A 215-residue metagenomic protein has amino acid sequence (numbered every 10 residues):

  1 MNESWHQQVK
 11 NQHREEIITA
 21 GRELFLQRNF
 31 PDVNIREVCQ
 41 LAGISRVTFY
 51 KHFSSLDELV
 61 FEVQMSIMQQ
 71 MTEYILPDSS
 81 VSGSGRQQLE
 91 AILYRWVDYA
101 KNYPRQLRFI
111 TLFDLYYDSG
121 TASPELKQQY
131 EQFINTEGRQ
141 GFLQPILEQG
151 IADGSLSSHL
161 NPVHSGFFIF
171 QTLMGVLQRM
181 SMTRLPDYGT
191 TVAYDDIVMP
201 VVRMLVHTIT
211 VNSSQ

Functional and structural regions predicted by a protein language model:
M1-L41, E58: Basic, helix-initiating cap at the start of DNA-binding domains
H6, F25, N34-I35, S45 (+2 more regions): Amphipathic alpha-helical segments enriched in hydrophobic/aromatic and basic residues that form the DNA-contacting
G21, A42-F53: Short hydrophobic/aromatic patch on the recognition helix
S45, S54-L56, S84, N161: Short coil/turn motifs that cap or connect alpha-helices
E62, P77-Q106, P162, G166-I169: Hydrophobic alpha-helical connector segments
T72, L76, G120-S155, V163-Q171: Amphipathic alpha-helical packing segments from all-alpha helical-bundle domains
R95-D98, G141, P145-D153, F167-Q215: C-terminal peripheral helix-coil segments that are non-catalytic and often amphipathic
K101-L126, M180-M182: Amphipathic alpha-helical segments used for helix-helix packing
